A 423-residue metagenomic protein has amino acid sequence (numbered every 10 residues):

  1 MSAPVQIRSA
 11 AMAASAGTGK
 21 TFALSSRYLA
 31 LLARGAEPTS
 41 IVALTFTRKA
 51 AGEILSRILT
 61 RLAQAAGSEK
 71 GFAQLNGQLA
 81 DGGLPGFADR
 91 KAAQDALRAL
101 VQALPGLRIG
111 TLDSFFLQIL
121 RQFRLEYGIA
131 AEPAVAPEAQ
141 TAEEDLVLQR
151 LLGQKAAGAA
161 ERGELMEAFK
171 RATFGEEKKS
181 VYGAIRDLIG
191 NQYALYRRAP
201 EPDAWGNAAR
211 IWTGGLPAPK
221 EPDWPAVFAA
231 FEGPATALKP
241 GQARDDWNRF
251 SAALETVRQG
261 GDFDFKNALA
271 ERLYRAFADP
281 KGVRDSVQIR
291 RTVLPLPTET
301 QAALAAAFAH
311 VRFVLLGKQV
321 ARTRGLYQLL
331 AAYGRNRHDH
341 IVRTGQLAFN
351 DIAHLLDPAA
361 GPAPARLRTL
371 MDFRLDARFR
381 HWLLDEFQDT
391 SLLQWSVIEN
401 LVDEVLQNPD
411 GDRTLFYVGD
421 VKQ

Functional and structural regions predicted by a protein language model:
M1-E126, H340, T344-N350, L355-P358 (+3 more regions): P-loop NTPase Walker
P4-V5, S9-A13, S40-A43, A50-A51 (+4 more regions): Conserved helicase NTPase motor core
S15, S40, K178-L347: Conserved ATP-driven helicase/translocase motor core recognized via long, highly charged RecA-like/P-loop NTPase domain
L32, I58-A66, F123, Y127 (+10 more regions): A generic secondary-structure signal for well-formed alpha-helical elements
A51-G77, T141, D145, I189 (+4 more regions): Conserved long hydrophobic alpha-helices within structured protein cores
L59, E255, Y274, R291-L296 (+2 more regions): Short amphipathic alpha-helical surface patches that mediate protein-protein
S68-L79, A160-E167, K266-R272: Short, flexible loop/turn segments with low-complexity composition
L84-R108, L112, R124-Y196, A303: ATP-hydrolysis module of ASCE/P-loop NTPase motor domains, specifically the Walker B Asp-Glu catalytic pair
